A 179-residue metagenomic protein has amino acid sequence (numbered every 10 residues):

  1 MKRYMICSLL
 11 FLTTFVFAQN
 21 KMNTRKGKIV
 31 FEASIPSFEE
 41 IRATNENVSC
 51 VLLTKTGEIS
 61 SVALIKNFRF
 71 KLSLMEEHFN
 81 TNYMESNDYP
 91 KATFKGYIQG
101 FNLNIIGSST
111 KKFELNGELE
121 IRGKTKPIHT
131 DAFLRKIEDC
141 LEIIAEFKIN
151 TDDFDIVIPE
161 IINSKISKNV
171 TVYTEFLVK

Functional and structural regions predicted by a protein language model:
M1-M22: Bacterial Sec-dependent N-terminal signal peptides
Q19-K179: Low-complexity, acidic/polar, glycine-enriched regions of mature
